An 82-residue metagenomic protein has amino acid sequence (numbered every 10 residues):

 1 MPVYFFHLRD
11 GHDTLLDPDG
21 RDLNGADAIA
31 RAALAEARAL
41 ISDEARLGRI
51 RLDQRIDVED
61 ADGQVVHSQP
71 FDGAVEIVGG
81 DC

Functional and structural regions predicted by a protein language model:
M1, A35, R51-D53: Short connector loops at helix/strand junctions that flank enzyme active sites, especially segments positioning acidic
M1, N24-R31, D60-Q64: A short, structured loop/turn motif at beta-sheet edges
M1-D17: Short aromatic-glycine-(Arg/Gly/Cys) micro-motifs in beta-strand/loop hairpins
R9, L34, E59-A61: Acidic/polar N-terminal loop/beta-strand segments that form early-domain functional surfaces
P18-D19, A26: Generic anion/oxyanion-binding catalytic loop in active/binding sites
D19-R21, Q69: Generic detection of short hydrophobic beta-strand segments and adjacent strand-loop junctions
A30-E44: Charged, amphipathic alpha-helical segments
L47-C82: C-terminal structural segments of small proteins and small subunits
